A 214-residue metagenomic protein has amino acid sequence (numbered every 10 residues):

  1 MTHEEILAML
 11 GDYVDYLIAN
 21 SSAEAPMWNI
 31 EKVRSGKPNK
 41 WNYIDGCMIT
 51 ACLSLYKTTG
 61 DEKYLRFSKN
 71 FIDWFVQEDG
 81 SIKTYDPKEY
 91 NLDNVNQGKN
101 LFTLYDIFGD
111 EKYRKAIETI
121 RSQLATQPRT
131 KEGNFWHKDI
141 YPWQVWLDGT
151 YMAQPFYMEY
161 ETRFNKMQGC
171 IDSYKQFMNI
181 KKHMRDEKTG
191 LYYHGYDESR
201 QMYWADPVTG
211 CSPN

Functional and structural regions predicted by a protein language model:
M1-T2, G46-D61, N96-D110, Q154-K166: Well-ordered alpha-helical scaffold segments within catalytic/enzyme domains
M1-V76, E111-T119, Q123, Q127 (+1 more regions): Low-complexity, Ser/Thr/Pro/Gly-enriched N-terminal "stalk/linker" regions
T2-I6, L17-C47, V76-N96, H137-T150 (+1 more regions): Solvent-exposed loop and edge beta-strand segments that line ligand/cofactor-binding and catalytic clefts
D12, Y16, S54, W74-Q77 (+5 more regions): Alpha-helical scaffold segments in carbohydrate-active enzymes
Y43, C47, Y64, N96 (+8 more regions): Broad hydrophobic/π-residue packing in well-ordered secondary structure
G80, P87, L92-M152: Extracytoplasmic mature domains of secreted/periplasmic and thylakoid-lumen proteins
L147-N214: Extended ligand-binding clefts on enzyme/binding-domain cores
